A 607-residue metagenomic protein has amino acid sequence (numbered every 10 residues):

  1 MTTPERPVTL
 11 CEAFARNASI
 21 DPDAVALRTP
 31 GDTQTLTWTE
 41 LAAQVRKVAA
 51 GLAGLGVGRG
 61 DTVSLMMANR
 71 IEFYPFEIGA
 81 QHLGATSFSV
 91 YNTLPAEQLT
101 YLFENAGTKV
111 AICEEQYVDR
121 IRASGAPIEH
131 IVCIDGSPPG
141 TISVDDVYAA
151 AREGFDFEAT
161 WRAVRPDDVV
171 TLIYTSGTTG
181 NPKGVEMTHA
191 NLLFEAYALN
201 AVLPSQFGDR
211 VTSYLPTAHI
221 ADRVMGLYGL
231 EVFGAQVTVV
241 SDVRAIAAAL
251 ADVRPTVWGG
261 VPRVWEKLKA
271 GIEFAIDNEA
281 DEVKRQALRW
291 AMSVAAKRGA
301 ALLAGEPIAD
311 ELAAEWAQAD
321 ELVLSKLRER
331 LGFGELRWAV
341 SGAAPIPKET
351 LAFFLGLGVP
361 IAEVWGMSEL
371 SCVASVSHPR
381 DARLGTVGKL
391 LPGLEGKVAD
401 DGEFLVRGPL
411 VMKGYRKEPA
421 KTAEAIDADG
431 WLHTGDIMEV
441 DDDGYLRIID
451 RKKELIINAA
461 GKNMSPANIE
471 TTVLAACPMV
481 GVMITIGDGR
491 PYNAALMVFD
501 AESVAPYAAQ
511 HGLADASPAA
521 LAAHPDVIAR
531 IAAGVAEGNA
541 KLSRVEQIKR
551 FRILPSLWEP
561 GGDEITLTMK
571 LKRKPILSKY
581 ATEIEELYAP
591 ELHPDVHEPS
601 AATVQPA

Functional and structural regions predicted by a protein language model:
R6, D23-R70, Y74-I78, P95-T100 (+2 more regions): Conserved AMP-binding/adenylate-forming core of the ANL superfamily
P22-D23, C133, R152-Y174, N181 (+1 more regions): Conserved pre-ATP/AMP-binding loop-to-beta segment of ANL
T35-T39, V170-A196: Conserved AMP-binding A3 loop
A42-K47, V185-Q206, S325: Conserved structural elements of the adenylate-forming
G54-L55, I78, H82-Y148, R530: Structural core segment of the AMP-binding/adenylate-forming
L55, L390-N458, V596, S600: Conserved ATP-binding/catalytic segment of the ANL
D61, L94-S124, E195-T212, V243-V257 (+1 more regions): Conserved ATP-dependent adenylate/AMP-binding module captured primarily in the ANL superfamily
Q116-P166, I272-K326: ANL superfamily adenylate-forming
